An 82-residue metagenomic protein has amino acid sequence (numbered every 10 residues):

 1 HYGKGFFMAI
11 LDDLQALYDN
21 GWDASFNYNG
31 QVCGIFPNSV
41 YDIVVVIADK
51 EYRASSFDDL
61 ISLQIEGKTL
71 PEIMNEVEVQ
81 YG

Functional and structural regions predicted by a protein language model:
H1-F7: Short, Lys/Arg-enriched N-terminal segments with co-localized hydrophobic residues within the first ~10-30 amino acids
I10-D13, N20: Recognition helices and adjacent regulatory flanks at domain boundaries
Y18-D19, N75: Alpha-helix boundary recognition
D19-V45: Amphipathic, interaction-prone secondary-structure segments
F36-I61: Generic amphipathic, hydrophobic interface segment in small proteins and small subunits
Y52-G82: Mixed-charge, Lys/Arg-enriched low-complexity segments
